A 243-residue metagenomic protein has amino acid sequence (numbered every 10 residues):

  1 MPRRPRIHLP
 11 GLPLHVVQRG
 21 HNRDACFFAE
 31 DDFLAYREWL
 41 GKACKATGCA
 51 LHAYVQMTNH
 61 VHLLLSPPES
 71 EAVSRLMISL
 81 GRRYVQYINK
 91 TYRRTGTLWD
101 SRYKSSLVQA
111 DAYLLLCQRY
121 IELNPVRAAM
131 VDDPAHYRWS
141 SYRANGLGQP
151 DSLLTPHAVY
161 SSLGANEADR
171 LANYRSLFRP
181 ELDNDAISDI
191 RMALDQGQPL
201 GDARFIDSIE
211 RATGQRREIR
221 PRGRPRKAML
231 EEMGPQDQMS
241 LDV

Functional and structural regions predicted by a protein language model:
M1-M57, S66-V243: Short Pro-Cys-Gly-centered "Cys-loop" motif that presents a nucleophilic cysteine in a tight turn
